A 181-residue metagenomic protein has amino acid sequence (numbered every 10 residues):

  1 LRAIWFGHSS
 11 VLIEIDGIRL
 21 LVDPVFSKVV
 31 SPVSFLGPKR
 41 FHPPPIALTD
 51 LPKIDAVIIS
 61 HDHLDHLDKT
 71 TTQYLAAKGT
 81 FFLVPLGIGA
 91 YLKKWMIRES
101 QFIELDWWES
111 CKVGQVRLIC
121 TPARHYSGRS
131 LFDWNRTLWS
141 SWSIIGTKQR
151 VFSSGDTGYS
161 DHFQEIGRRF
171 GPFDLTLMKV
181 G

Functional and structural regions predicted by a protein language model:
L1, F6, S10-D62, K69-Y74 (+3 more regions): Pre-active-site segment of Zn-dependent metallo-hydrolases
L1, V84-Q149: Metallo-beta-lactamase
I18-L20, A56, V116, Q149-V151 (+1 more regions): Structural motif
P24, T121, V180: Glycine-rich, N-terminal phosphate-binding loop of Rossmann-like dinucleotide-binding domains
T70, H125-G181: Active-site-proximal loop/helix segments of hydrolase catalytic cores
A77-T80: A short helix->loop->beta-strand "cap" motif at the edges of active sites that frequently abuts
